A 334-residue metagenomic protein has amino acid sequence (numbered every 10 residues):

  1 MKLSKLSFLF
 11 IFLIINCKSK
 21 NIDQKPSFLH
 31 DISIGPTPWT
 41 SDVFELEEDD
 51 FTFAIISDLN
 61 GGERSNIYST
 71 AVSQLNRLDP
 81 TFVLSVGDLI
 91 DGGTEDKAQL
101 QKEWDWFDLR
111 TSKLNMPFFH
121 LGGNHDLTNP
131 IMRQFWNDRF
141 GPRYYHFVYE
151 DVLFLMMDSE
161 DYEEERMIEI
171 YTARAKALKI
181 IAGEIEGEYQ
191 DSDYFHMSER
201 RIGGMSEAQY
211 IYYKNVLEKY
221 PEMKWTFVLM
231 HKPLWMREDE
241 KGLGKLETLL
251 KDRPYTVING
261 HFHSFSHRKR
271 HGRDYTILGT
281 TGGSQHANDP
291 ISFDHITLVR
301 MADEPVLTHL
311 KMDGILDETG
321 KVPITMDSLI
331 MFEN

Functional and structural regions predicted by a protein language model:
K2-L9: Sec-dependent signal peptide recognition, specifically the positively charged N-region followed immediately by
I15-N16: C-terminal motif of bacterial Sec signal peptides marking the signal peptidase cleavage site
S19-Q101: N-terminal active-site segment of His-dependent metallophosphoesterases
K25-E45, Q99-Y220, W225, K245-I258 (+2 more regions): Extended active-site neighborhood of metal-dependent phosphoesterases/phosphodiesterases
D58, G87-D88, G123-N124, H231 (+1 more regions): Active-site glycine-centered loops adjacent to acidic/histidine catalytic or metal-binding residues that shape
D58, G92-E95, D193-G204, P233-M236: Surface-exposed cleft-lining segments at the edges of enzyme active sites
S65, T94-Q99, R133, E238-K241 (+2 more regions): Short, solvent-exposed loop/turn segments at secondary-structure boundaries
E304-N334: Acidic, His/Gly-rich catalytic cores of divalent-metal-dependent hydrolytic chemistry
